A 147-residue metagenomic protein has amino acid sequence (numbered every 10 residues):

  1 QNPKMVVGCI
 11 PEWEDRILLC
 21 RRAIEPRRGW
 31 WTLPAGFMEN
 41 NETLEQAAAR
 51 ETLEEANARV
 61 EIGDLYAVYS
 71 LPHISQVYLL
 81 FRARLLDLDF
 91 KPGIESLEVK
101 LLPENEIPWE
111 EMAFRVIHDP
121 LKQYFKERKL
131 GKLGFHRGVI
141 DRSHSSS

Functional and structural regions predicted by a protein language model:
Q1-T32, V60, D64: N-terminal strand-loop-strand
M38-Q123, K132-L133, S146: Unchanged
L130-R142: Short, flexible loop/turn segments with low-complexity composition
